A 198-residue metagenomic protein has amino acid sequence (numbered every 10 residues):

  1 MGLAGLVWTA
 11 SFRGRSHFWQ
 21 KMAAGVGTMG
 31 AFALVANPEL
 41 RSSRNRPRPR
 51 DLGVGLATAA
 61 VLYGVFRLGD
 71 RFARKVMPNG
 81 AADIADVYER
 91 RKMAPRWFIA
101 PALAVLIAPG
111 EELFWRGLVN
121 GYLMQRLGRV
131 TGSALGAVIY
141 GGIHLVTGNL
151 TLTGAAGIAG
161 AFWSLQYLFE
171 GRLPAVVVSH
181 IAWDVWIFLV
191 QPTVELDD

Functional and structural regions predicted by a protein language model:
M1-S42, R50-G55: Alpha-helical transmembrane segments in multi-pass membrane proteins
G2-G5, T28-F32, T58-F66, D70 (+2 more regions): Alpha-helical transmembrane segments of multipass membrane proteins
L6, E89-D198: Transmembrane helix-loop-helix hairpins at the membrane interface of multi-pass integral membrane proteins
F12-H17, N45, G69, H144-T151: Membrane-interface helix caps and helix-loop-helix hairpins in membrane proteins
L34-V35, E39, G64, L68 (+4 more regions): Hydrophobic membrane-targeting alpha-helices
L40-I107, Q125, D197: Juxtamembrane helix-loop-helix connectors linking adjacent transmembrane helices in multi-pass membrane enzymes
